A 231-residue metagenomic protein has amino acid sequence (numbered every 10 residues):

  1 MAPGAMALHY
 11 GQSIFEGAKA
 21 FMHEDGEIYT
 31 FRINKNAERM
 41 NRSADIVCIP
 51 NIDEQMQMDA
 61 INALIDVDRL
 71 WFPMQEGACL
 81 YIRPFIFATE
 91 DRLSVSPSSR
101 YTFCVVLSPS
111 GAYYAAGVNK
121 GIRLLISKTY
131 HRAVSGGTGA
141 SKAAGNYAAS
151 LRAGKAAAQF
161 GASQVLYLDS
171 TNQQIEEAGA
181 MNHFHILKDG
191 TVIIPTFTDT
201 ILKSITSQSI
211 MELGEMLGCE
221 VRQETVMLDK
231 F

Functional and structural regions predicted by a protein language model:
M1-Q55, D59-L64, F85, R92-F231: Helix-start/capping segments and mature chain N-termini
P73-F87: Extended, Lys/Arg-enriched charged tracts that mediate electrostatic binding to polyanionic substrates
